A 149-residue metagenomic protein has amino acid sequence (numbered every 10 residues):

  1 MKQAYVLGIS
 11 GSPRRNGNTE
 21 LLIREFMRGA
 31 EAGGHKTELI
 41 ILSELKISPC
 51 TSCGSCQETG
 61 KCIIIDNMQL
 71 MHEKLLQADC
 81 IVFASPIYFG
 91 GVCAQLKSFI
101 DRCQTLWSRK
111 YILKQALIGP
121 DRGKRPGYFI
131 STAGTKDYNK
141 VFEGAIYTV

Functional and structural regions predicted by a protein language model:
K2-H35, K136: N-terminal beta1-alpha1 ligand-phosphate binding loop
G11, L42, S131-G134: Cofactor-binding loop segments of dinucleotide-utilizing enzymes, especially the Rossmann-like FAD- and NAD(P)+-binding
G17-N18, S48, G91, K140: Residues that form or flank phosphate/diphosphate-binding pockets in enzymes that use nucleotide phosphates
G33, T59, Q77-A78: Structured helix-beta-strand junction loops
K36-I41: Short beta-strand elements in bilobed, periplasmic/extracellular small-molecule ligand-binding domains
L42-C62: N-terminal beta-loop-helix "entrance" segment that forms/cooperates in small-molecule cofactor or anionic ligand
I63-T148: Helix-loop-strand module that forms the ligand-binding subsite of alpha/beta enzymes
